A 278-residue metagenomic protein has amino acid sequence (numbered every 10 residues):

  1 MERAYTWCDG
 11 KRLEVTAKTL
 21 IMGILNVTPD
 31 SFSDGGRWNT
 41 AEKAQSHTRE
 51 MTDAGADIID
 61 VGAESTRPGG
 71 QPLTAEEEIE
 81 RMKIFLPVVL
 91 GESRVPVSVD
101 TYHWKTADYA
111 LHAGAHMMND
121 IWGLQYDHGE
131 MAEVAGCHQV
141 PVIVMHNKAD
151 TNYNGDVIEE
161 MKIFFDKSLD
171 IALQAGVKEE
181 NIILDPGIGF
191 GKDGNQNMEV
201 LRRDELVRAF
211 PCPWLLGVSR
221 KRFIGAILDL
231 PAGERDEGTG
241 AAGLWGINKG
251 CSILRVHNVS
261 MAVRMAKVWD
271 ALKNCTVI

Functional and structural regions predicted by a protein language model:
E2-C8, S33-H47, T66-V88, S93-P96 (+4 more regions): Active-site-adjacent loop and "lid" segments of alpha/beta metabolic enzymes
E2-K11, A17-L20, I24, R49: Proteins enriched for Cys/Gly/acidic motifs involved in redox and nucleic-acid/cofactor modification
E14, T19-E42: N-terminal binding-site loop/beta-alpha segment at the start of enzyme catalytic domains that lines or forms
T19-M22, P141, N181, P213: Structural motif
M22, A56, P96, H116 (+1 more regions): Hydrophobic "anchor" residues on beta-strands that sit immediately upstream of conserved functional sites
S46-G62: Catalytic domains of carbohydrate-active enzymes, especially glycoside hydrolases
T52-D53, S168-N181: Phosphate/pyrophosphate-binding loops at sites that engage ATP/ADP/AMP, CoA/4′-phosphopantetheine, polyphosphate
